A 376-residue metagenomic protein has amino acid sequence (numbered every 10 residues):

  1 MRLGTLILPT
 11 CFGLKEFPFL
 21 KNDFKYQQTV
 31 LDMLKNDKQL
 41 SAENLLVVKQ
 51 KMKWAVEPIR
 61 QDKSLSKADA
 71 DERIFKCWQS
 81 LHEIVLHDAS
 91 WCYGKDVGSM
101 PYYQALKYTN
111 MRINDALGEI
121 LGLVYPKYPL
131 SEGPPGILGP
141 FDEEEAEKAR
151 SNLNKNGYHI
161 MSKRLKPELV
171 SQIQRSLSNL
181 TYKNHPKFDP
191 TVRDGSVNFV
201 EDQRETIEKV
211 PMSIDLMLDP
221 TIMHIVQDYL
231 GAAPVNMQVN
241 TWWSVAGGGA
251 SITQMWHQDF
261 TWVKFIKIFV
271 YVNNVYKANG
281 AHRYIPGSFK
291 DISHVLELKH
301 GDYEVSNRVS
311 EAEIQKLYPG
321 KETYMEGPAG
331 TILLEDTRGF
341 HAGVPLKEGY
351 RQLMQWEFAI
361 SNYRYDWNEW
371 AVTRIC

Functional and structural regions predicted by a protein language model:
R2-N154: Fe(II)/2-oxoglutarate
K67, S90-N156, S162-M255: Non-heme Fe(II)-dependent double-stranded beta-helix
T261-K277, E326-G327, E357-F358: Short, conserved beta-strand element in jelly-roll/cupin
V270, G349-R364: A short hydrophobic beta-strand segment most commonly corresponding to one strand of the jelly-roll/cupin
A278-G339: Double-stranded beta-helix
I285, I292, V305-S306, I360-C376: Double-stranded beta-helix
H341-K347: Short beta-strand His + acidic residue motifs that chelate non-heme Fe in jelly-roll/DSBH and cupin folds
